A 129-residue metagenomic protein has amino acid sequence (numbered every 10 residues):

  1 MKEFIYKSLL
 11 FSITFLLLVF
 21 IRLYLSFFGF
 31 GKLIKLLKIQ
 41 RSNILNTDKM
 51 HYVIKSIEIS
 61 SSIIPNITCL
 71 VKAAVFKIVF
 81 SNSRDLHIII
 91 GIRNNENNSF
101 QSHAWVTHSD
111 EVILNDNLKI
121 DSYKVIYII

Functional and structural regions predicted by a protein language model:
M1-I129: A structural boundary/capping signal
